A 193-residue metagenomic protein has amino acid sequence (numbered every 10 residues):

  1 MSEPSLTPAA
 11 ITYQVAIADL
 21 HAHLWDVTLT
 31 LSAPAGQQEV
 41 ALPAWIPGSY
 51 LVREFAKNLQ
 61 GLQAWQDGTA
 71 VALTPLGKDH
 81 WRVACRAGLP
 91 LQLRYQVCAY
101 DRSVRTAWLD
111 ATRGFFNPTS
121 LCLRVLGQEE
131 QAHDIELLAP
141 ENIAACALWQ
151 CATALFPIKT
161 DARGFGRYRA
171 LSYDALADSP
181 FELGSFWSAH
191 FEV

Functional and structural regions predicted by a protein language model:
S2-W45: Early extracytoplasmic/domain-onset interaction patches
E3-P4, A16-A18, S49-L51, G68-A70 (+1 more regions): Intrinsically disordered, low-complexity segments enriched in polar/charged residues with Gly/Pro, especially when
P34-Q66: N-terminal, post-signal-peptide region of Sec/Tat-exported proteins
R53-G61, W65, T69-V193: Non-catalytic architectural context of zinc metalloproteases
